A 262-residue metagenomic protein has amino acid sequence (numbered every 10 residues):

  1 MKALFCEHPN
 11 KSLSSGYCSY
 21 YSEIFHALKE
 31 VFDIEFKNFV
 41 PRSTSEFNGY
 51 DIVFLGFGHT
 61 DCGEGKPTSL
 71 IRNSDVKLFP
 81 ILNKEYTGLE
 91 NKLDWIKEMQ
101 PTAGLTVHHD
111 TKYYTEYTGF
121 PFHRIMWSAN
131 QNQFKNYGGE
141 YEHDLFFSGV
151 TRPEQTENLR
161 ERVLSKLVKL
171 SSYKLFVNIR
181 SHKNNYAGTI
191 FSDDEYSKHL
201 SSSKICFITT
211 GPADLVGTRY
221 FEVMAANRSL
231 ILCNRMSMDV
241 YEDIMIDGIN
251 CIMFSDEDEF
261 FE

Functional and structural regions predicted by a protein language model:
M1-Y50, L55-F221, A225, S229-I244: Nucleotide-sugar donor-binding catalytic core of glycosyltransferases
C251-E257: Conserved acidic donor-binding segment of nucleotide-sugar-dependent glycosyltransferases
F260: Catalytic phosphate/metal-binding cores of nucleic-acid and nucleotide-processing enzymes, i.e., regions that mediate
